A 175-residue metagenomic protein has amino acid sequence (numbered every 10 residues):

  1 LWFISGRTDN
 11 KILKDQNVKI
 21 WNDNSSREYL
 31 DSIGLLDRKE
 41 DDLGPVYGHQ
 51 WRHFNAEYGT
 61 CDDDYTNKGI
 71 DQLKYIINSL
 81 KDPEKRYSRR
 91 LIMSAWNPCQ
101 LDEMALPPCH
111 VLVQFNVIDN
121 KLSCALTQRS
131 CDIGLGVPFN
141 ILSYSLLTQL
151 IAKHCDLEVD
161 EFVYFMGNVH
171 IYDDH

Functional and structural regions predicted by a protein language model:
L1-H175: Terminal, non-catalytic protein-protein interaction segments that mediate quaternary/complex assembly
